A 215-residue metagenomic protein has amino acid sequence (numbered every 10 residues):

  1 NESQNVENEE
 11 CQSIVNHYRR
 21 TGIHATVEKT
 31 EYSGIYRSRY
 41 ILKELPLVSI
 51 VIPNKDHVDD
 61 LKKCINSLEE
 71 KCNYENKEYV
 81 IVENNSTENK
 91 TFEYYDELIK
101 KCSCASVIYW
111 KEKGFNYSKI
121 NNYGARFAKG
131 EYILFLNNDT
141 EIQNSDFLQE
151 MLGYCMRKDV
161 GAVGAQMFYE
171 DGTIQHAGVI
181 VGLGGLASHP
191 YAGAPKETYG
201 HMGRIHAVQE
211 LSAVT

Functional and structural regions predicted by a protein language model:
N1-Q12, I174-I180, G184: Nucleotide-sugar-dependent glycosyltransferase catalytic core
V15-E70: N-proximal low-complexity "stem/linker" segments adjacent to membrane-targeting elements
E69-K113: Acidic donor-binding segment of Leloir-type glycosyltransferases
N84, L136-D139: Active-site acidic Asp-centered loop
E112-K119, A125-A128, I142-Q143: A short, glycine-/small-residue-rich helix N-cap motif at loop->alpha-helix starts within glycosyltransferase
S118-K119, R126, I174, I180-T215: A recurrent flexible, glycine/aromatic-enriched loop bordering the glycosyltransferase active site that acts as
I133: Short aromatic/hydrophobic "clamp" motif used to bind/position activated sugar donors
T140-L186: Conserved donor NDP-sugar-binding/catalytic core segment of glycosyltransferases
